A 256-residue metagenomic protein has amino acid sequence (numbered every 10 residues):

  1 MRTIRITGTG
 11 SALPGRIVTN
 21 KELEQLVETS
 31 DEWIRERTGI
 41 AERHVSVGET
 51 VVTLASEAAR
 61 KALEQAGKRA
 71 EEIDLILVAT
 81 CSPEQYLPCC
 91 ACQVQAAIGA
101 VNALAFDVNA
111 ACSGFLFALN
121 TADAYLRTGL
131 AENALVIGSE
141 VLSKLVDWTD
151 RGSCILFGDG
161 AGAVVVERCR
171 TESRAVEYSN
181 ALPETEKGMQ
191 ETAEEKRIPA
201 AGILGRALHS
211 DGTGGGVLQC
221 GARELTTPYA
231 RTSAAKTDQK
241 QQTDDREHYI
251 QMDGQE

Functional and structural regions predicted by a protein language model:
M1-G48, D150-E256: Condensing-enzyme catalytic core mediating Claisen C-C bond formation in acyl metabolism
A12, A79-E84, A110-F115, G138-S143 (+1 more regions): Acidic, glycine-rich active-site loops and adjacent beta-strand->loop/helix elements that engage anionic groups
W33-R37, A41-T53, T80-N133, T192-A193: Conserved catalytic cysteine-centered active-site region of acyl-thioester-dependent Claisen-condensing enzymes
I34, E71-A79, F106-N109, E132-S139 (+1 more regions): Beta-strand segments within the central parallel beta-sheet cores of soluble alpha/beta enzyme folds
A58-D74: Phosphate/pyrophosphate-binding loops at sites that engage ATP/ADP/AMP, CoA/4′-phosphopantetheine, polyphosphate
Y125-A161: Flexible, glycine-rich active-site loops centered on histidine and acidic residues that chelate a metal or position
